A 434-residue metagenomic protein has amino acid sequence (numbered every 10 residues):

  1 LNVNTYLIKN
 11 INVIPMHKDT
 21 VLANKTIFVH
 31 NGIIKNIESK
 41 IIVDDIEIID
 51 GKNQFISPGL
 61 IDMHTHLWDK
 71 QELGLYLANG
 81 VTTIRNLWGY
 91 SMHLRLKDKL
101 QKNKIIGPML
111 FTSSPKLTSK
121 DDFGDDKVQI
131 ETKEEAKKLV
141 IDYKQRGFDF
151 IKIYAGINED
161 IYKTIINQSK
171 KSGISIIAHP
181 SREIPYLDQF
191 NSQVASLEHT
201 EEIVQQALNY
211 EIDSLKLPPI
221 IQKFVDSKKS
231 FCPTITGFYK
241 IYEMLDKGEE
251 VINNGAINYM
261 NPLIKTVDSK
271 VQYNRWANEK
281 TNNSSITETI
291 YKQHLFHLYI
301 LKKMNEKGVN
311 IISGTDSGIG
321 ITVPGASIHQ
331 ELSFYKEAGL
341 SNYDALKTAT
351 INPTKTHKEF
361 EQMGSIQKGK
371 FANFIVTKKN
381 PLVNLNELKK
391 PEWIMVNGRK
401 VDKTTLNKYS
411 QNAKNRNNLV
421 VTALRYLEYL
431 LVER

Functional and structural regions predicted by a protein language model:
V3-H30, K35-N36, G51-P58: Mature N-terminal segment immediately following signal peptide/propeptide cleavage in secreted/periplasmic
N4-Y6, I42-L73, T82: Replace "His-x-His-based motif
I11, I27, G32, N53 (+14 more regions): Divalent metal-coordination and catalytic microenvironments
V13-T26, S39, V323, S341-L346 (+1 more regions): Acidic, glycine-enriched loop/beta-strand segments at the rims of small-molecule binding/catalytic pockets
G51, F55-I56, L73-R182, V194-T200 (+1 more regions): Divalent-metal coordination cores built from histidine and acidic residues
L117-K133, I203-I212, T281-T289: Acidic/histidine-rich helix-loop elements that form or flank divalent-metal/phosphate-binding sites at the catalytic
Q145-F150, I157, N209-F334, L430-R434: Active-site neighborhoods of metal-dependent hydrolases
G147, D188-Y210, E331-D344: Structural recognition of alpha->loop->beta junctions
